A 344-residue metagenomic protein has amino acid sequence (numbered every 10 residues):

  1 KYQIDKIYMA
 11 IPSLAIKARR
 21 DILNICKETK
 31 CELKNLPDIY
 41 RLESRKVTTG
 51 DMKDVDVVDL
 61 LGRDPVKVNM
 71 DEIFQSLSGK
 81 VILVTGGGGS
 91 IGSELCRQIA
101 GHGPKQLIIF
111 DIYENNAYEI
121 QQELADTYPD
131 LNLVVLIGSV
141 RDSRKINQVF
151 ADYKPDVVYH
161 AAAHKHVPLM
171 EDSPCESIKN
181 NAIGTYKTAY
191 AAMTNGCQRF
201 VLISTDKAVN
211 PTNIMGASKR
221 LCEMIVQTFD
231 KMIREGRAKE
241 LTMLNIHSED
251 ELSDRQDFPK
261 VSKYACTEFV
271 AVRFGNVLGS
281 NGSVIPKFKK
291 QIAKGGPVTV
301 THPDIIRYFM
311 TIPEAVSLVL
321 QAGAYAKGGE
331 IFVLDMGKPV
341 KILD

Functional and structural regions predicted by a protein language model:
K1-D54, G138: Phosphate-bearing ligand-interacting subdomains that bind or position ATP/ADP/UDP/GDP/NAD(P) or nucleotide-linked
S44-R45, K154, H160, H164-E223 (+1 more regions): Conserved Rossmann-fold NAD(P)-dependent oxidoreductase catalytic core, especially the SDR/UDP-sugar
G50-D54, V58, G62-K154: N-terminal Rossmann/SDR dinucleotide-binding element
V135, S177, F269-V272: Hydrophobic/aromatic anchor residues within beta-strands of the central parallel beta-sheet of Rossmann-like
L136-I137, K179, H302: Conserved residues in the N-terminal Rossmann fold of short-chain dehydrogenase/reductase
K145, K187-A191, F309: Conserved mid-core alpha-helix of short-chain dehydrogenase/reductase
Q227-S283, K287-I306, E330-V333: Conserved beta-loop-beta element that borders a ligand/cofactor-binding pocket
Y325-D344: Mid/C-terminal beta-alpha module of Rossmann-like enzyme folds, strongest in SDR-family dehydrogenases/epimerases
